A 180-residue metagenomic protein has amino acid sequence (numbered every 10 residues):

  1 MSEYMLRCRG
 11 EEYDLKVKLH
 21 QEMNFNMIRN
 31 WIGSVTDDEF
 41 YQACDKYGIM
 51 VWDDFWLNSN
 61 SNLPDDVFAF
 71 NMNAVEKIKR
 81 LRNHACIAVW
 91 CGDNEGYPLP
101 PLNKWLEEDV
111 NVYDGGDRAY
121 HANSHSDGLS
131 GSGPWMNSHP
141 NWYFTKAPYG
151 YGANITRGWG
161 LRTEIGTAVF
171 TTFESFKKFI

Functional and structural regions predicted by a protein language model:
M1-M27, W31-T36: An acidic-aromatic substrate-binding cleft motif
M27-I180: Substrate-binding/catalytic cleft of secreted carbohydrate-active enzymes, primarily glycoside hydrolases
